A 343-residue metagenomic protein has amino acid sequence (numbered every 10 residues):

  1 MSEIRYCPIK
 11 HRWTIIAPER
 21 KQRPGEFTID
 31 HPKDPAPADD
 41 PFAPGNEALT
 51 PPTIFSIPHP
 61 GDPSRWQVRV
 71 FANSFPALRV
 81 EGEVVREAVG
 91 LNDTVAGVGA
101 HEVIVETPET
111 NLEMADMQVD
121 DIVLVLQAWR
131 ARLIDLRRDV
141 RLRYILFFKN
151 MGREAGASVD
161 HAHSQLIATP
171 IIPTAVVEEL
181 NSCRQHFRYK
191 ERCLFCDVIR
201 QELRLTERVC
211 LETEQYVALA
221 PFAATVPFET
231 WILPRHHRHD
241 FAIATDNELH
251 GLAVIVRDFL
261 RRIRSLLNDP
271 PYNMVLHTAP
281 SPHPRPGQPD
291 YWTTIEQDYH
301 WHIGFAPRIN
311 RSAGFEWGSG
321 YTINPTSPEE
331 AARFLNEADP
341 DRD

Functional and structural regions predicted by a protein language model:
M1-H161, I167-H239, A244-N247, L260-S265 (+2 more regions): Active-site microenvironments that recognize anionic phosphate/pyrophosphate groups
H250-V254: Glycine- and acidic residue-enriched flexible segments with recurrent GG/GxG motifs
L276-P282: Flavin (FAD/FMN) cofactor-binding core of flavoprotein oxidoreductases
